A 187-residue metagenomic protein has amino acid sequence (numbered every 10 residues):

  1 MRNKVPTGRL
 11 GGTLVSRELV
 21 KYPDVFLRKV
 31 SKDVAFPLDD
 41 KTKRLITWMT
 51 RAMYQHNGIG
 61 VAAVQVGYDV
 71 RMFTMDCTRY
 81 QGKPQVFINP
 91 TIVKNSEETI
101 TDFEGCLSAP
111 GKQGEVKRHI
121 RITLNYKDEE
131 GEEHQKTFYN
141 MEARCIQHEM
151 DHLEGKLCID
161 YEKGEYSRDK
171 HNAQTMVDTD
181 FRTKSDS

Functional and structural regions predicted by a protein language model:
R2-S187: Positively charged
